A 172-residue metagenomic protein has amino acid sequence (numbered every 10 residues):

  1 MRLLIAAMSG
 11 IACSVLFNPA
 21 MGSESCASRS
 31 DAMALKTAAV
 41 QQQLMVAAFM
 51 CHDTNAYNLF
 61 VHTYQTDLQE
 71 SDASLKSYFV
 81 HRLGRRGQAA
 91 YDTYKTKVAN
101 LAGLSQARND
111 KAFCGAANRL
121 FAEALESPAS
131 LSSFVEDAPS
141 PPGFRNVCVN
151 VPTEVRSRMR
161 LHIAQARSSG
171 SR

Functional and structural regions predicted by a protein language model:
M1-M8: Bacterial N-terminal signal peptides that target proteins for export
C13-V15, K36-T37, S132-A138: Short, intrinsically disordered, charge-biased short linear motifs at domain edges
F17-P19: N-terminal signal peptide c-region/cleavage motif recognized by signal peptidases
S23-L59: Immediate post-signal-peptide N-terminus of mature secreted/exported proteins
Y64-R172: Compact alpha-helical subdomains of small soluble proteins
